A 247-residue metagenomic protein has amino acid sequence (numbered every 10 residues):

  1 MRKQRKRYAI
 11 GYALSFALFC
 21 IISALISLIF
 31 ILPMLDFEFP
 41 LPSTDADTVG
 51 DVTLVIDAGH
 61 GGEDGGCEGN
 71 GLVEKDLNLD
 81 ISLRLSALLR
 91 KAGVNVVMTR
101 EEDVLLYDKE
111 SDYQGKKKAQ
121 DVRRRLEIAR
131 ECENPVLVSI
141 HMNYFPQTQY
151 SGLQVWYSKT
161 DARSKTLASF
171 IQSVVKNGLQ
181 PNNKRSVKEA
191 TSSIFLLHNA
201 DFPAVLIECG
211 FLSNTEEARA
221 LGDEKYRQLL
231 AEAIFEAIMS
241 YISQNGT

Functional and structural regions predicted by a protein language model:
M1-T247: Catalytic-site microenvironment of enzymes that process N-acetyl-hexosamine-containing cell-wall polysaccharides
